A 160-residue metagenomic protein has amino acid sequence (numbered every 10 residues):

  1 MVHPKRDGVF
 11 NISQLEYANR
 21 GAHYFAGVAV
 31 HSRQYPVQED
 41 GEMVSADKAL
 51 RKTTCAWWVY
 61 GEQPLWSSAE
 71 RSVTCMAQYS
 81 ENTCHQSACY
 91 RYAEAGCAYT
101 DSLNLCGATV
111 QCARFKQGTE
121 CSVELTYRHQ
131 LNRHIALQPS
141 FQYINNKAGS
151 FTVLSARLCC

Functional and structural regions predicted by a protein language model:
M1-W66, E70-V73, Y79-T83: Signature for the C-terminal beta-barrel architecture of outer-membrane proteins
V2-D7, R51, E81-Y92, R114-T119 (+1 more regions): Solvent-exposed loop/turn segments connecting transmembrane beta-strands in outer-membrane beta-barrel proteins
E16-N19, Q63-L65, Y99-D101, H129 (+1 more regions): Residue-level signature of outer-membrane beta-barrel architecture
G21-Y24, S68-V73, L103-G107, L131-P139: Repeated loop/turn-to-beta-strand initiation elements of outer-membrane beta-barrel proteins
Y24-V30, C75-E81, A95, A108-R114 (+3 more regions): Transmembrane beta-barrel strands of outer-membrane/channel proteins
G41-A46, R91-E94, S155-R157: Flexible, surface-exposed loop regions and adjacent strand-edge segments of Gram-negative outer-membrane beta-barrel
S87-A136: C-terminal hydrophobic structural anchor segments that stabilize assembly/packing rather than catalytic chemistry
S150-C160: Outer-membrane beta-barrel "beta-signal"
